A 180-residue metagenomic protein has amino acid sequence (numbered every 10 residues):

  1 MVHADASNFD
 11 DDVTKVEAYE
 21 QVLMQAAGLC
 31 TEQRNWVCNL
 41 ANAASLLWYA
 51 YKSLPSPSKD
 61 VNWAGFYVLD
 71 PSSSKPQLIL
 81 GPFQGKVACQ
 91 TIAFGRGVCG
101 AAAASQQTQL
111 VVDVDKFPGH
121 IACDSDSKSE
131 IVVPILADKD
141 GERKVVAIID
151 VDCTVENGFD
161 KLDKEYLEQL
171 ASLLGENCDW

Functional and structural regions predicted by a protein language model:
M1-F83, L173-W180: Intrinsically disordered, low-complexity terminal regulatory regions
D60, D126-S129: Exposed loop/turn and edge beta-strand positions of beta-sandwich/beta-sheet ligand-binding modules
W63, V132, I148: Short hydrophobic/aromatic beta-strand element in the GNAT-like acyltransferase core that lines or flanks the acyl-donor
L69-S125: Regulatory sensory and allosteric helical modules in signal-transduction proteins and certain transcription factors
L110, P134, D150: Conserved beta-strand segments that form the floor/walls of ligand-binding pockets within enzyme and binding domains
S129-K139: A short, aliphatic-rich beta-strand micro-motif
G141-C153: Sensory beta-strand/linker motifs that couple input domains to effectors
C153-W180: Juxtadomain coupling helices with adjacent low-complexity linkers
